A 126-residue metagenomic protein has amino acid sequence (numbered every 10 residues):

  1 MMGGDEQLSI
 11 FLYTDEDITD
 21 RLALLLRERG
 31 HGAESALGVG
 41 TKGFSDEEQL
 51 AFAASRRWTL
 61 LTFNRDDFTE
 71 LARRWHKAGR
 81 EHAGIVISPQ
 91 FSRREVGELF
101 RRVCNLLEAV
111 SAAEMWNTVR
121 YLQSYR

Functional and structural regions predicted by a protein language model:
M2-E16, D20-E28, T41, E47-L50 (+1 more regions): Acidic, PIN/NYN-like endoribonuclease modules and their adjacent C-terminal/linker elements
G32-F44: Conserved BB-loop
A54-L71: Acidic, metal-binding active-site segment of PIN/NYN-like and related structure-specific nucleases
